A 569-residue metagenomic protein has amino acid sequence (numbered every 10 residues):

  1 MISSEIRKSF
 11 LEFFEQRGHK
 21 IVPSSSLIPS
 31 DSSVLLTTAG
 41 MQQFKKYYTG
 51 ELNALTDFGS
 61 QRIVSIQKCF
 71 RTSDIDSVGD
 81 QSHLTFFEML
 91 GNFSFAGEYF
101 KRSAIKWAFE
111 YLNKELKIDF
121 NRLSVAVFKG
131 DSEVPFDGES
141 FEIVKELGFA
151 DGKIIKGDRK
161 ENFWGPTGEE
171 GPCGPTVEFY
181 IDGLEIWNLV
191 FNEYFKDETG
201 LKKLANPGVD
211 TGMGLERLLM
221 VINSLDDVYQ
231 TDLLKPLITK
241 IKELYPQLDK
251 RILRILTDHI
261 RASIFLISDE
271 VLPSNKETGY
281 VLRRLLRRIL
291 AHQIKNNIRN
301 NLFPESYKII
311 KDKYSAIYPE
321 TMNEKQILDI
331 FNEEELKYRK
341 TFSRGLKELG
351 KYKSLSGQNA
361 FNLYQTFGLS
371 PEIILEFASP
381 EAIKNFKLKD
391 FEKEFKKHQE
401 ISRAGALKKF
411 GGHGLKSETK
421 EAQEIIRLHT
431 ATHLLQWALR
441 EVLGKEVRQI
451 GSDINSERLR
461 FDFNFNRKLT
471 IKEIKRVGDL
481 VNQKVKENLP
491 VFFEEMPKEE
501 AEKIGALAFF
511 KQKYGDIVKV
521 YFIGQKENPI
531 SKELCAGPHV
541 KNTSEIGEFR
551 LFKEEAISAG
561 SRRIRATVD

Functional and structural regions predicted by a protein language model:
M1-D569: A glycine- and charged-residue-rich anion-binding loop/surface
